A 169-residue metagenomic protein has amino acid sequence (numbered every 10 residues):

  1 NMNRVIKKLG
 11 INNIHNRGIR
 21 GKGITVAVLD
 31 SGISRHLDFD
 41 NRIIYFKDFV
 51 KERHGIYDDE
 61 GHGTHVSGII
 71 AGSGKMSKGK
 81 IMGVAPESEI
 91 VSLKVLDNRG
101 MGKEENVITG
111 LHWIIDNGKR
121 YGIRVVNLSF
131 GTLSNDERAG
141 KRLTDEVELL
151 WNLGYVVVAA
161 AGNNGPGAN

Functional and structural regions predicted by a protein language model:
N1-R17: Autoinhibitory propeptides
I6-L9, S73, T109-L111: Short, well-ordered amphipathic alpha-helical segments that serve as non-catalytic structural scaffolds within diverse
I11-H15, R53-H54, S77-G79, H112-I114 (+2 more regions): A generic local structural motif
N13-V26, I33-Y45, R53-E105, Y121-R124: Subtilisin-like serine protease catalytic core
S31-S34, G165: Short, glycine/acidic-enriched loop or turn micro-motifs at the edges of active sites
V95-N169: Substrate-binding/access-modulating region of protease and related hydrolase catalytic domains
